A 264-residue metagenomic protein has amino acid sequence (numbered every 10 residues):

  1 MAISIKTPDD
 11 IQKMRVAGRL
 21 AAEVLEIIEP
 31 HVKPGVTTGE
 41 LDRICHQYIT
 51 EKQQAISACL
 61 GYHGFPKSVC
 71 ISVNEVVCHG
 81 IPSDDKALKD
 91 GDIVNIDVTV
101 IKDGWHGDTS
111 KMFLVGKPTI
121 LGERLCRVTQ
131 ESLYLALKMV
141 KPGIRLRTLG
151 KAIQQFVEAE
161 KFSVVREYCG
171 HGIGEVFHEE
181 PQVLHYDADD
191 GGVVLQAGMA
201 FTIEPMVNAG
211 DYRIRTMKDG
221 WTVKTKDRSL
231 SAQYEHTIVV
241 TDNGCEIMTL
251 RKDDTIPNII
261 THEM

Functional and structural regions predicted by a protein language model:
M1-M264: Active-site neighborhoods and metal-handling regions in enzymes and metal-associated proteins
